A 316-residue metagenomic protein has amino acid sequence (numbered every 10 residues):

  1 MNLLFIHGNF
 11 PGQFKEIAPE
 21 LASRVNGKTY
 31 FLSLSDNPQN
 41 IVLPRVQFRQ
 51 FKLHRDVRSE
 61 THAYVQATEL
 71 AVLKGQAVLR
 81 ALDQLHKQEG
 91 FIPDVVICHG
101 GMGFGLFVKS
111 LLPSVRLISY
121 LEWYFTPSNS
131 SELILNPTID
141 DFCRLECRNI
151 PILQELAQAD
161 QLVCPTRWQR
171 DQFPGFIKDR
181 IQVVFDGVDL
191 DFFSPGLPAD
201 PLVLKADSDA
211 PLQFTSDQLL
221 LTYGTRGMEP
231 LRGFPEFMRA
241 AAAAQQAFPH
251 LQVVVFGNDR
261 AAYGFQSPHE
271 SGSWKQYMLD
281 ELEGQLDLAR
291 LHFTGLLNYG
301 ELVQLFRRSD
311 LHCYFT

Functional and structural regions predicted by a protein language model:
M1-R49, A244: N-terminal subdomain of nucleotide-sugar transferases
R55-V65, V115-P151, D191-V203, T215 (+1 more regions): Acceptor-binding helix/loop patch of EC 2.4 sugar-transfer enzymes, predominantly nucleotide-sugar-dependent
D83-M102, V108, R116-I118, Y314: Short N-terminal targeting/anchoring amphipathic segment
D140-L162, Q169, E281: Membrane-proximal helix-turn-helix segments that form the acceptor-binding/catalytic region of lipid-linked
D160, Q304-T316: Acidic donor-binding loop of glycosyltransferase active sites
W168, G187: Carbohydrate-associated surface elements
L204-R232, M238-A243, V253-V254: Conserved donor-binding/catalytic core segment of Leloir-type glycosyltransferases
G257, A261, Q266-G300: Nucleotide-activated donor-binding/catalytic signature segment of Leloir-type glycosyltransferases, i.e., the conserved
